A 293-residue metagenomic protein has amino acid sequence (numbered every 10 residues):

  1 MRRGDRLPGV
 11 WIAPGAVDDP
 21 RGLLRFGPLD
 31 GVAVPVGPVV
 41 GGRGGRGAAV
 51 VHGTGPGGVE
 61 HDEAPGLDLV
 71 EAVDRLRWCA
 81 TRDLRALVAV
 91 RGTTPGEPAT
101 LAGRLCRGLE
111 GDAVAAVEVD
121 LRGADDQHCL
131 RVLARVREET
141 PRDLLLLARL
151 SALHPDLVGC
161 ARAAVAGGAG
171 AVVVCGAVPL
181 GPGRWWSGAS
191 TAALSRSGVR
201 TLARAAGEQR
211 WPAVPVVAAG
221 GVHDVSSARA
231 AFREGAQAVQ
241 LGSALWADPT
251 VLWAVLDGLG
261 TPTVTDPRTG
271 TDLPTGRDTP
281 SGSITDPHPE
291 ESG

Functional and structural regions predicted by a protein language model:
M1-A86, R91-T93, V255: N-terminal capping/small domains of soluble enzymes
G9-W11, A33-P35, R85-A89, V114-E118 (+4 more regions): Structural preference for beta-strand elements that scaffold enzyme active sites
P14-V17, A89-T93, A148-D156, Q209-S226: Glycine-rich beta-to-alpha transition loops that act as phosphate-gripper elements at the mouths of alpha/beta enzyme
G22-F26, T100-R104, H154-G167, R204-P212 (+1 more regions): Catalytic cores of alpha/beta
V36-G41, A116-G123, V173-V178, V222 (+1 more regions): Glycine-rich phosphate-binding active-site loops on the catalytic face of alpha/beta enzymes
R46-P56, G181-G188, F232-R233, L241-G270 (+1 more regions): C-terminal helical cap(s) of enzyme catalytic domains, especially alpha/beta-barrels
E63-L67, A89, A115-R131, D143-H154 (+2 more regions): Catalytic beta/alpha-barrel core
L121-H128, G159-Q209, V214, T250-A254: Glycine/Thr-rich beta-alpha phosphate-binding loop at enzyme active sites
